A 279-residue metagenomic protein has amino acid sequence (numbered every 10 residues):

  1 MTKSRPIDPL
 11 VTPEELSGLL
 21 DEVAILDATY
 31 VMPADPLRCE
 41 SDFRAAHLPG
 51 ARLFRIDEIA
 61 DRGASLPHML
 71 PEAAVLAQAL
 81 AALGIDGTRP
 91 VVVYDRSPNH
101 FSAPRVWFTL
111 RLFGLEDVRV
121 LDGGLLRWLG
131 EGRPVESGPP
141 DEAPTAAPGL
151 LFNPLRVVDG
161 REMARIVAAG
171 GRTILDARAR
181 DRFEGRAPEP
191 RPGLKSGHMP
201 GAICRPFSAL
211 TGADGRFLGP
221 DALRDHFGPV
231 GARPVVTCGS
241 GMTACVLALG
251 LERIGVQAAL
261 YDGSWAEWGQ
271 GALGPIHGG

Functional and structural regions predicted by a protein language model:
M1-G279: Cytosolic catalytic domains that perform sulfur/thiol-centered chemistry
